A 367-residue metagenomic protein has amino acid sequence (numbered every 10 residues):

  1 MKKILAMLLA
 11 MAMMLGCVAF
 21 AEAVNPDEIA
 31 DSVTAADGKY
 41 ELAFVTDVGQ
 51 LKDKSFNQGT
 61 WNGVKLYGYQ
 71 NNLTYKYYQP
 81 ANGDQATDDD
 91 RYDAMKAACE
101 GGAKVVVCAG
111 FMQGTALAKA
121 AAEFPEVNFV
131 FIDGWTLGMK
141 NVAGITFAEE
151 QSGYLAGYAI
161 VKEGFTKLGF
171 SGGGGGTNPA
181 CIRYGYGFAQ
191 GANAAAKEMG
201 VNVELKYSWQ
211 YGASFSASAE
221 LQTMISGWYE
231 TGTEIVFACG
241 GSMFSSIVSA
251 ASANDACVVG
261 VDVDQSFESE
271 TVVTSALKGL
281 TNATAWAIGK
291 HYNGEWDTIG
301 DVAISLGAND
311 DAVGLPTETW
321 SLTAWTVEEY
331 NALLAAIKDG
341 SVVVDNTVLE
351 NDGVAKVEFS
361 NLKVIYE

Functional and structural regions predicted by a protein language model:
M1-L9: Positively charged n-region of N-terminal signal peptides that target proteins for export
A21-E367: A residue-level marker of the well-folded mature domains of exported/periplasmic proteins
